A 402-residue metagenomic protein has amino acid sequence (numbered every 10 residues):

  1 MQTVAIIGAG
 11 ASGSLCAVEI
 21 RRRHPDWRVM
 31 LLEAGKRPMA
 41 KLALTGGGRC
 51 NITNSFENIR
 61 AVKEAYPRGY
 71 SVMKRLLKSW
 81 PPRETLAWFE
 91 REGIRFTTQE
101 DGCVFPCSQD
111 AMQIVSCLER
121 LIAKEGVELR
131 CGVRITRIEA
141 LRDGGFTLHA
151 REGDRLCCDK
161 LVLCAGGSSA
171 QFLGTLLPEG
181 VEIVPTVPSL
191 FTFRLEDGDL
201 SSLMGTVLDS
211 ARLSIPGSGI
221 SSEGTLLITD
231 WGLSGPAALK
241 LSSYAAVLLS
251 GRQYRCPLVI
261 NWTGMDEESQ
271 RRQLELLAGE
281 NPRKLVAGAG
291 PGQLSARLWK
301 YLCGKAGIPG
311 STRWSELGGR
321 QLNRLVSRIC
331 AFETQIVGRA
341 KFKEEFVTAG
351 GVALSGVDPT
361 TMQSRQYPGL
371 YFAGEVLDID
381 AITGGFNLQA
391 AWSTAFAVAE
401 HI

Functional and structural regions predicted by a protein language model:
Q2-L31, V398-I402: N-terminal Rossmann-like FAD-binding beta1-loop-alpha1 element of flavoenzymes
A5-I7, L32, I135, R155-S168 (+4 more regions): Short hydrophobic core segments
R21-G47: Glycine-rich FAD pyrophosphate-binding loop
R23, R37, N58-A61, K78 (+6 more regions): Residue-level recognition of phosphate/Mg2+-coordinating polar/acidic sites in nucleotide-handling active sites
M73-P81, E100-R120, C164-Q171, L195-G198 (+1 more regions): Short beta-strand to alpha-helix junction loop
C131-G144: A conserved short coil-to-beta-strand element within the FAD-binding core of flavoproteins
K160-S201: Glycine-rich loop(s) and the adjacent beta-strand/alpha-helix scaffold that form part
A165-Q171, D378-I402: A conserved FAD-binding loop/helix module that cradles the flavin
